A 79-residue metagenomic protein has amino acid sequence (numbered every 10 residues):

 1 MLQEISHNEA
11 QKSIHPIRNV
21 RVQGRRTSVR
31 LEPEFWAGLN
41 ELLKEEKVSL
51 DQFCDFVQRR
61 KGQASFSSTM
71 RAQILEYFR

Functional and structural regions predicted by a protein language model:
M1-V20: A detector of short terminal or domain-flanking linear segments
R21-I74: Amphipathic, hydrophobic secondary-structure cores in small proteins
L75-R79: Short, solvent-exposed charged binding patches
